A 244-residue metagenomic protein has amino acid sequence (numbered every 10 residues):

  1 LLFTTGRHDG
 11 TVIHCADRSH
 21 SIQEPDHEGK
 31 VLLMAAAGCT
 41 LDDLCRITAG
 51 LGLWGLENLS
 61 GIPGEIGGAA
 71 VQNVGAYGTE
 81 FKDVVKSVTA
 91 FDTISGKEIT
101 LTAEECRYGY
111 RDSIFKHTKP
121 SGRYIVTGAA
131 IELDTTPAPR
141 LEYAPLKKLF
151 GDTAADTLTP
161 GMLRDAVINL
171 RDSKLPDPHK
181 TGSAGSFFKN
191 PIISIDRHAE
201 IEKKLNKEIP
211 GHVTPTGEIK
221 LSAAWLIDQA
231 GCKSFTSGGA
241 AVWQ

Functional and structural regions predicted by a protein language model:
L1-V88, D92-I94: Anion-binding (especially nucleotide phosphate/pyrophosphate-binding) glycine-rich loop and adjoining beta-alpha core
E98-Q244: Phosphate/pyrophosphate- and phosphate-bearing ligand-binding catalytic cores of soluble enzymes
